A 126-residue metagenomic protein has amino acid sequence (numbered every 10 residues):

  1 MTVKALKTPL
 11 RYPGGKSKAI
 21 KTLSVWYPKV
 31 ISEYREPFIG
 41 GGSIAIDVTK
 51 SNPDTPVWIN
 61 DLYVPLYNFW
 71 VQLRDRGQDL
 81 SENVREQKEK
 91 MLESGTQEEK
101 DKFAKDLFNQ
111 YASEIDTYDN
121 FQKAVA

Functional and structural regions predicted by a protein language model:
M1-I39, S43-I44, V48-N52: S-adenosyl-L-methionine
S51, T55-A126: Class I S-adenosyl-L-methionine-dependent methyltransferase module
